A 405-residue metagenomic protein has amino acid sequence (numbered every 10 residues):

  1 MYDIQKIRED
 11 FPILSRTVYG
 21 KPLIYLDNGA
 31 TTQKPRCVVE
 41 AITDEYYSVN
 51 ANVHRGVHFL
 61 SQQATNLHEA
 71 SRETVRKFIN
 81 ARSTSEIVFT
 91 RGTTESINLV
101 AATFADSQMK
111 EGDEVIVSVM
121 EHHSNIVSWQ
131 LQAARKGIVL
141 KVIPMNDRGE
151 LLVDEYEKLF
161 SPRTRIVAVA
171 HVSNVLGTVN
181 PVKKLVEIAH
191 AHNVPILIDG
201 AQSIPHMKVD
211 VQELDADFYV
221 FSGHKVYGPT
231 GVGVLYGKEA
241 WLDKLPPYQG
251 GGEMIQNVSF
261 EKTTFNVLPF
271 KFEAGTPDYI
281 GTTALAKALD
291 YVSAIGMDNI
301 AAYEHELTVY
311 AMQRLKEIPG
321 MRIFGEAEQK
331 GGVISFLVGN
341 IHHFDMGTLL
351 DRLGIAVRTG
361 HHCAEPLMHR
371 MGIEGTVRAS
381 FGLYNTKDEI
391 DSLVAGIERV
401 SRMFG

Functional and structural regions predicted by a protein language model:
M1-G405: Pyridoxal 5′-phosphate
